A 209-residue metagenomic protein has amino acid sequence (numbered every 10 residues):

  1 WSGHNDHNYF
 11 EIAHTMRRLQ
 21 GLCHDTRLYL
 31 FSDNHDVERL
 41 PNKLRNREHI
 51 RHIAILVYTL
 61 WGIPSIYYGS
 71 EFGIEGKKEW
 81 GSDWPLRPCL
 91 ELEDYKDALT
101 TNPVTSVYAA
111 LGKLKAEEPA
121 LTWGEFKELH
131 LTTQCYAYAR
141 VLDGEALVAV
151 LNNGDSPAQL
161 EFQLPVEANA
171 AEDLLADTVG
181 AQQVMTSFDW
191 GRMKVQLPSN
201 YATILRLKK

Functional and structural regions predicted by a protein language model:
W1-G81, A116, W123-F126, L131-T133 (+4 more regions): Conserved alpha/beta catalytic core and glycan-binding cleft of carbohydrate-active enzymes
M16, L86-L129: Aromatic- and carboxylate-lined catalytic core of secreted/periplasmic carbohydrate-active enzymes
L40-E48, E91-N102, W190-R192: Active-site rim elements
T133-C135, E145, N200-I204: Short hydrophobic/aromatic beta-strand or adjacent loop that forms the aromatic wall/cage of a ligand/substrate-binding
Y138-D143, L207-K208: Active-site beta-strand termini and strand-to-loop segments that position acidic
P157-V179: Beta-strand-rich binding/interaction modules
E172-R192: Solvent-exposed beta-strand/loop surfaces of large extracellular or lumenal domains
S187-K209: C-terminal beta-strand-rich structural cap/linker in extracellular carbohydrate-active enzymes
